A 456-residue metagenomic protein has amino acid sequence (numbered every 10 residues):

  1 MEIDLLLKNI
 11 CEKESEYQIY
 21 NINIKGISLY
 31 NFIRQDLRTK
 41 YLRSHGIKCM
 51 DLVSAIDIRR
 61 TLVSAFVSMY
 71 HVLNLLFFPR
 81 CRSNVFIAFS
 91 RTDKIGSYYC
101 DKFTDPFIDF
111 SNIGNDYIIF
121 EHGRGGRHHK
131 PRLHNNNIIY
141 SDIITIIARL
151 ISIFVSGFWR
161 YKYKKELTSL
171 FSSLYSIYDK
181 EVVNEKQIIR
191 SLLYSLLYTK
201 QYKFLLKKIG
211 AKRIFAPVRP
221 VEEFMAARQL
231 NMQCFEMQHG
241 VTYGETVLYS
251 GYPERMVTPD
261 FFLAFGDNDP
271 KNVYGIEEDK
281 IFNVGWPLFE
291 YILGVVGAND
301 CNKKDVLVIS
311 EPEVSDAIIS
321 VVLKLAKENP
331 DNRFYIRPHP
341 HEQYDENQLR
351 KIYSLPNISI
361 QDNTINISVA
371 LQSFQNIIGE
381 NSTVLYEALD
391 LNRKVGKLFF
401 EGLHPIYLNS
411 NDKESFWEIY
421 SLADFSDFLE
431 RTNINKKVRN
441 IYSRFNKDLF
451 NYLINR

Functional and structural regions predicted by a protein language model:
M1-R456: Catalytic-core helical/loop segments in enzymes performing group transfer/polymerization on anionic/lipid-linked
